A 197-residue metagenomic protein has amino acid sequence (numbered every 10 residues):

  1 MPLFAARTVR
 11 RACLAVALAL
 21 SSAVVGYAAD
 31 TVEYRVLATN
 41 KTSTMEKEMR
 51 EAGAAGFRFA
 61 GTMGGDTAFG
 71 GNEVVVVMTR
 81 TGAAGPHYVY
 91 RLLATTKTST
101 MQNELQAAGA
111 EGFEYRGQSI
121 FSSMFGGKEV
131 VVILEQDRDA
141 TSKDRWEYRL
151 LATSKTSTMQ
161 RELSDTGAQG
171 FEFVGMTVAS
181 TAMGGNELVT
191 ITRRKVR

Functional and structural regions predicted by a protein language model:
P2-L14: Bacterial N-terminal signal peptides that target proteins for export
A12-A23: Bacterial N-terminal signal peptides
V24-R197: Terminus-proximal functional modules
